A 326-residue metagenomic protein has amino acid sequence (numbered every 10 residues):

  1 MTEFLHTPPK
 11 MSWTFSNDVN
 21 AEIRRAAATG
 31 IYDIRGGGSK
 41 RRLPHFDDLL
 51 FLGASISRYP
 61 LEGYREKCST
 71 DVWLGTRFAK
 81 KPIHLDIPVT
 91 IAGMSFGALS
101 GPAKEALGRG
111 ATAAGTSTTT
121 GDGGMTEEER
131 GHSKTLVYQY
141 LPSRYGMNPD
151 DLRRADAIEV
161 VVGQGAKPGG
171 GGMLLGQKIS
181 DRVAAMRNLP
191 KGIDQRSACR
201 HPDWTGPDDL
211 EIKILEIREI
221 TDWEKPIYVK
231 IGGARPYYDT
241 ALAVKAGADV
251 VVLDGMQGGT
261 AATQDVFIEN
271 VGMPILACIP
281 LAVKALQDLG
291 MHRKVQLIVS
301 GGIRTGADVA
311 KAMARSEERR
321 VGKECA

Functional and structural regions predicted by a protein language model:
M1-V89, G93-T112, T116-S117, G124-M125 (+3 more regions): Conserved, well-structured core domains of diverse proteins
I87-A92, T116-T120, K134-Y140, D156-V162 (+5 more regions): Hydrophobic faces of well-ordered beta-strands that scaffold small-molecule active sites in alpha/beta enzyme cores
M94-F96, G123, L141-S143, G163-G165 (+3 more regions): Active-site beta-loop-alpha junctions enriched in small/polar residues
A106-R109, R153, L175-K178, A243-A248 (+1 more regions): Short, solvent-exposed amphipathic alpha-helical segments in soluble enzyme and RNA/protein-processing domains
H132-Y138, V266-E269: Short low-complexity, flexible loop/linker segments enriched in glycine and/or proline with clustered acidic
A157, G163, G169-R235: Metal-dependent enolase-superfamily TIM-barrel catalytic cores that perform enediolate-based chemistry
H201-K323: Glycine-rich phosphate/ribose-binding loops and adjacent secondary-structure elements that form binding surfaces
A326: Extended, polar beta-sheet/loop recognition surfaces of beta-rich domains that mediate binding to diverse ligands
